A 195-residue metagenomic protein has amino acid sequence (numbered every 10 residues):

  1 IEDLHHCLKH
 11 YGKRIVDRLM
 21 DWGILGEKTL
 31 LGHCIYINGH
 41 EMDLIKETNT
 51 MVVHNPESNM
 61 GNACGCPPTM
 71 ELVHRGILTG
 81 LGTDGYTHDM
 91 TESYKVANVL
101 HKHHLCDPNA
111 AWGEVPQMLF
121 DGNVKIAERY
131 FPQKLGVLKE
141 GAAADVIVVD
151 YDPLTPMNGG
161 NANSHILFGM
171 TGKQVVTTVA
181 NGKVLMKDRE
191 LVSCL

Functional and structural regions predicted by a protein language model:
I1-M51, A63-T79: Histidine/acidic residue-rich metal-binding segments in metalloenzymes
W22-I24, M70-P153, L167-T171: His/Asp/Glu-enriched, well-ordered alpha-helical/loop segment that forms or immediately abuts the divalent-metal
L31, I45, V52, Y94 (+2 more regions): Conserved, mostly hydrophobic/aromatic
C34-I35, K102, D152, K183: Flexible loop residues that form catalytic and substrate-binding hotspots at small-molecule/glycan-binding clefts
P56-G61, D84-Y86: Short, acidic/turn-prone active-site loops that include or flank metal/cofactor- and phosphate-binding residues
M60-A63, R129-F131: Active-site glycine- and acidic-residue-rich loops that bind and position anionic ligands or nucleotide-like cofactors
N62-C66, M90-E92, N158: Short, charged, surface-exposed secondary-structure boundary motifs
A143-V192: C-terminal cap of metal-dependent C-N hydrolases
